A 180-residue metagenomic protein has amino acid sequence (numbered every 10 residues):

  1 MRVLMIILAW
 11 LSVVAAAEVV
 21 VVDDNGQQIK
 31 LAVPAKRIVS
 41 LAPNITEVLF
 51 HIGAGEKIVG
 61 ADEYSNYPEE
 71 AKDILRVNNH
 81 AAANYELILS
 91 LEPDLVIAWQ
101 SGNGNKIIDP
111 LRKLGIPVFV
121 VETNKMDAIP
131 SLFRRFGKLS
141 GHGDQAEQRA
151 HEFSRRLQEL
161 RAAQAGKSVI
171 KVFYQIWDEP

Functional and structural regions predicted by a protein language model:
R2-L8, V14-T46, D144-F173: Bacterial Sec-exported substrate-binding components of ABC uptake systems
V20-K30, V77-L89, N105-K106: Early extracytoplasmic/lumenal segment of secretory-pathway proteins
P34, I45-V48, A54, N84 (+8 more regions): Stable alpha-helical elements in mature extracytoplasmic
R37-L91, L95-S101: A short, structured surface patch at a secondary-structure boundary
E56-I58, E92-D94, L114-P117, S168-K171: Loop/turn elements at helix/coil->beta-strand transitions in domains of secreted/extracellular proteins
D62, N105-D144, A165: Charged, glycine-enriched surface loops/patches that mediate electrostatic binding to polyanionic ligands
I97-Q100, V120-T123, Y174-P180: Short beta-strand->loop
